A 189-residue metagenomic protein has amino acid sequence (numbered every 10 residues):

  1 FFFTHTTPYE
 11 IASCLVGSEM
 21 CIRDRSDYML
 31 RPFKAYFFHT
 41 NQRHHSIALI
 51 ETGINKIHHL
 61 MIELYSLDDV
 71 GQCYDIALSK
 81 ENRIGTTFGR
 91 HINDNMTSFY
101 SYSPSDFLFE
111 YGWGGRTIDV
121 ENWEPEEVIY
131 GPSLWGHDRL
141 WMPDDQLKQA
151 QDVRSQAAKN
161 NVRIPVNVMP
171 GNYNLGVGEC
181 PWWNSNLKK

Functional and structural regions predicted by a protein language model:
F1, S13, I62-K189: Vicinal oxygen chelate
F2-D24: Single conserved hydrophobic/aromatic residue that forms the stacking wall/gate of nucleotide- or nucleobase-binding
F3-H5, F33, S46, N82-T86: Short secondary-structure boundary micro-motifs
T7, D24, Y36, G85-F88: Intrinsically disordered, low-complexity segments enriched in polar/charged residues with Gly/Pro, especially when
S18, R23-E51: Active-site cradle of extracellular carbohydrate-active enzymes
I50-E51, L60-E63: Beta-strand-dominated scaffold domains
I54: Long C-terminal interaction/binding lobes of large macromolecular proteins
